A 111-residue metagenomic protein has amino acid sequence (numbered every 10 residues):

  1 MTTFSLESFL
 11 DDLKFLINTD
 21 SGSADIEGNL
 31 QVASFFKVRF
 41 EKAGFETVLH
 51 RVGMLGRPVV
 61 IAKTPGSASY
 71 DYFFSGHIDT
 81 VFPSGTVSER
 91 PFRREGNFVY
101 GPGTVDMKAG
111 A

Functional and structural regions predicted by a protein language model:
T2-P102: Acidic/His- and Gly-rich active-site-bordering loop/insert found across diverse amide/peptide-bond hydrolases
P102-A111: Contiguous, small/hydrophobic- and glycine-enriched helical/loop subdomains that border and often "cap" functional
